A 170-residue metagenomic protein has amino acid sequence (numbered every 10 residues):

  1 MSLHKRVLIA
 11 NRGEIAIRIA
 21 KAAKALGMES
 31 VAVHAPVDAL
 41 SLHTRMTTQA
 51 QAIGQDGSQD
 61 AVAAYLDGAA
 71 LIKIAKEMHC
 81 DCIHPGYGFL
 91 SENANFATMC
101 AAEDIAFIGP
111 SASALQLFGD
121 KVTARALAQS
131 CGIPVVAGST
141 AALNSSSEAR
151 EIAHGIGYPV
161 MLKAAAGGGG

Functional and structural regions predicted by a protein language model:
M1-G170: N-terminal beta-alpha lobe that positions the nucleotide/phosphoryl donor in ATP/NTP-coupled carboxylate activation
